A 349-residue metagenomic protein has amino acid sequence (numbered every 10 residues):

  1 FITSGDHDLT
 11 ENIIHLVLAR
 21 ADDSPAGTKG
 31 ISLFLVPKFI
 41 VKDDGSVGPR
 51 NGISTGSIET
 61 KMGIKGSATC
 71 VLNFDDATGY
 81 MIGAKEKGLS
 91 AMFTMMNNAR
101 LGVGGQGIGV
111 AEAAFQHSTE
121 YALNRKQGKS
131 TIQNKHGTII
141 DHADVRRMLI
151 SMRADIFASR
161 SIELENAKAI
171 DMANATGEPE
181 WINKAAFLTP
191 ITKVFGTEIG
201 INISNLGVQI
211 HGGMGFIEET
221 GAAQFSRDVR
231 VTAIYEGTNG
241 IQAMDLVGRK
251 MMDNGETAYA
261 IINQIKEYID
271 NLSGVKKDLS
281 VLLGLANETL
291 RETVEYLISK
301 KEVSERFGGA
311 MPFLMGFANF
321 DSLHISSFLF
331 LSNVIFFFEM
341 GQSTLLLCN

Functional and structural regions predicted by a protein language model:
F1-I2, N12, G52-S57, L89-Q106 (+5 more regions): Glycine- and acidic
F1-R50: A short core secondary-structure module
T3, V41-G56, K61, A68-A99 (+2 more regions): A glycine-rich, basic-preceded beta-loop-alpha segment at the flavin cofactor/substrate interface of flavin-utilizing
I64, N183-N263: Alpha-helix capping/hinge segments and adjacent helical runs
A99, Q106-V110, A114-A122, V247-G248: Mobile "lid/hinge" segments at catalytic clefts and subdomain interfaces of large enzymes
I150-K168, V194-H211, T238, L246-V247 (+3 more regions): Helix-rich, typically C-terminal accessory recognition domains appended to large enzymatic cores
F157-K193, V294-G308, N333: C-terminal helix-coil-helix/basic helical segment that borders enzyme active sites and/or dimer interfaces and provides
D253, N271-L329, N333, E339 (+1 more regions): C-terminal amphipathic alpha-helical interaction region
